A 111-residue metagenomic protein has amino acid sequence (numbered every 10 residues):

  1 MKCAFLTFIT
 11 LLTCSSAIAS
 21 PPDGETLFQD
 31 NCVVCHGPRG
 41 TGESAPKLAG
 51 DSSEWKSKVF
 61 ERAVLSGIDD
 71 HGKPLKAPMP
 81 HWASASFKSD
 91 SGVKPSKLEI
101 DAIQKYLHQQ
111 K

Functional and structural regions predicted by a protein language model:
M1-A4: Positively charged n-region of N-terminal signal peptides that target proteins for export
L6-T7, A17: Cleavable N-terminal signal peptides
L12-L27, G42, P46: Electrostatic cytochrome c docking/interface patches
E25, V34-L65, P78-V93: Gly/Gly-Pro-rich "capping" loops immediately C-terminal to redox-active cysteine motifs in periplasmic/lumenal
L27-Q29, P74: Short sequence/structural segments immediately N-terminal
H36, L65-I68, H108-K111: Protein kinase-like catalytic domain
S57-L65, K97-Q104, H108: An amphipathic alpha-helix signature
D69-L75: Proline-centered turn/helix-capping motifs that create local helix->coil transitions or kinks
